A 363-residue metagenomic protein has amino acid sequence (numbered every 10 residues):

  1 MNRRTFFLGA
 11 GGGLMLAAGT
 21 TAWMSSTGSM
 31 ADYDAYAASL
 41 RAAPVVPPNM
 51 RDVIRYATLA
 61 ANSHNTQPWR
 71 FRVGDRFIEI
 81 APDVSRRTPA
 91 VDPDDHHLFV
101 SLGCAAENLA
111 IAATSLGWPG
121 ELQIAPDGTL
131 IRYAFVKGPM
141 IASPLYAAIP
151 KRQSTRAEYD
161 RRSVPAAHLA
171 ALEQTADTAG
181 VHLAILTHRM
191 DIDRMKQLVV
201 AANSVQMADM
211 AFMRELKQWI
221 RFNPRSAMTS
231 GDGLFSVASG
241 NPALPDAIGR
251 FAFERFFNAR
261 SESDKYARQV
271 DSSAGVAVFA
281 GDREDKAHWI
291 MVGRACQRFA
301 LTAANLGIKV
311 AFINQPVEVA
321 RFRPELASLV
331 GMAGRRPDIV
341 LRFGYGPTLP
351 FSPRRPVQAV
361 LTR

Functional and structural regions predicted by a protein language model:
M1-R363: Acidic, surface-exposed loops and disordered segments
